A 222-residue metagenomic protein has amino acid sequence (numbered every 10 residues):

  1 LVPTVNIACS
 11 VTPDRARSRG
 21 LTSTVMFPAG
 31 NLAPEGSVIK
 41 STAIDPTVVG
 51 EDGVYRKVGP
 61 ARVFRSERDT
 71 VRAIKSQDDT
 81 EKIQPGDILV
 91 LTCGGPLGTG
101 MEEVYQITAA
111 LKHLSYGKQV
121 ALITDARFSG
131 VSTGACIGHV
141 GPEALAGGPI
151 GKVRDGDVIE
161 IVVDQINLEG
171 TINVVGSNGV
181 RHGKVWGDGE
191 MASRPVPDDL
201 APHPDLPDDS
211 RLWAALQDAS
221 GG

Functional and structural regions predicted by a protein language model:
L1-Q119, I123-A144, G148-G222: Catalytic or ion-coupling anion/metal-binding cores of large enzyme and transporter domains
